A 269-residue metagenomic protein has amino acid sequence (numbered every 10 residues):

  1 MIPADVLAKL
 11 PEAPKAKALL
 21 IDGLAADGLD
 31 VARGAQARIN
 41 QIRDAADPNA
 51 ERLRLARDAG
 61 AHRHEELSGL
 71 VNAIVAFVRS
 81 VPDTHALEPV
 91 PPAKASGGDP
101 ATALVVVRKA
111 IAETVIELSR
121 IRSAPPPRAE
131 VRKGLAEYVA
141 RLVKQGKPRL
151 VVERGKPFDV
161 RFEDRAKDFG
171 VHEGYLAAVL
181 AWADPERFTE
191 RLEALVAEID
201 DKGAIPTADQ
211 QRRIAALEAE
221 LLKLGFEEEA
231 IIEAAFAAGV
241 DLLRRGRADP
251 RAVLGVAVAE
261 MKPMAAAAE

Functional and structural regions predicted by a protein language model:
M1-L135, G203, T207-A234, A238: Long, non-membrane, amphipathic alpha-helices that form coiled-coils
P126-G203, Q211-E269: C-terminal modules of long, charged coiled-coil scaffolds in eukaryotic assembly complexes
